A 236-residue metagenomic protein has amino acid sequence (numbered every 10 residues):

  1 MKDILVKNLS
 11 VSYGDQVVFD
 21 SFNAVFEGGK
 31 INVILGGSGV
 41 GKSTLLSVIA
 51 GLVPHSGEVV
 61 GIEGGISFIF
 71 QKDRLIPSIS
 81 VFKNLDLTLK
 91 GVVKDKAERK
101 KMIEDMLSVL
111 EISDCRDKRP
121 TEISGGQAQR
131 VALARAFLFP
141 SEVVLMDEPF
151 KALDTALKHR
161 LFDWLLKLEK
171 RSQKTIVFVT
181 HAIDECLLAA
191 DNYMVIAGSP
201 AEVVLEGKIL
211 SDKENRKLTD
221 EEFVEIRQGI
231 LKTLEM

Functional and structural regions predicted by a protein language model:
A50: Helix-to-loop junction immediately C-terminal to a conserved catalytic motif
I79-D86: Short coil-to-helix segment of the ABC ATPase nucleotide-binding domain corresponding to the Q-loop/switch region
A97-C115, K167: Conserved ABC ATPase "signature" region
R119-I123, Q127: Conserved ABC ATPase signature
L133: Hydrophobic anchor residue at the start of the ABC signature
L138-E142: A short, proline-enriched helix->beta-strand linker immediately N-terminal to the Walker B motif in ABC-type P-loop
V144-E148: Catalytic Walker B motif of ABC-type/P-loop ATPase nucleotide-binding domains
